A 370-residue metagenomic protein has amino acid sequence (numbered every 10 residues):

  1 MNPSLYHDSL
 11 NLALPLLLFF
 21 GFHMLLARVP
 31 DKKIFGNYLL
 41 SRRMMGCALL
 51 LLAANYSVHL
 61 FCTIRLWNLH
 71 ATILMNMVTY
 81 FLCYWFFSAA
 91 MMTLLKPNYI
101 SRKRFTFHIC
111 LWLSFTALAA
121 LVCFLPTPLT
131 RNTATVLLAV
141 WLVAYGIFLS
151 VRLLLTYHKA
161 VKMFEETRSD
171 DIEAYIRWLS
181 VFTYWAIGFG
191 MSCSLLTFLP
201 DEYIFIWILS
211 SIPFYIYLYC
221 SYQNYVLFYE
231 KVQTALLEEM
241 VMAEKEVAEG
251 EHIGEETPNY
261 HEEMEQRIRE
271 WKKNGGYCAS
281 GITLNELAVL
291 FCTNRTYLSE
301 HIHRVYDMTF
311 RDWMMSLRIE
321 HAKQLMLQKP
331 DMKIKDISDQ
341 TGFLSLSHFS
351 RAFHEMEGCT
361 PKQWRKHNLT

Functional and structural regions predicted by a protein language model:
M1-A117, T133-L137: N-terminal low-complexity or simple alpha-helical regulatory segments that function as activation/interaction modules
F22-A27, F86-L94, Y145-E166, Y219-S221: Alpha-helical transmembrane segments in multipass membrane proteins, preferentially the mid-helix core
I34-A54, H108-I109, T133-L196, I206-Y215: Alpha-helical transmembrane segments of multi-pass integral membrane proteins
H59-A71, I187-F205: Alpha-helical transmembrane segments and their membrane-interface junctions in multi-pass membrane proteins
I73-A90, L199-Y222: Hydrophobic alpha-helical transmembrane segments and immediately flanking/interface helices in integral membrane
M91-L95, F124-P128, L154-V161, Y222-L236: A cytosolic-side transmembrane-helix exit/cap motif
Y222-Q340, A352-E355, K362-T370: Membrane-proximal linker segments that couple transmembrane helices to downstream signaling/catalytic modules
F349: Binding-interface segments
